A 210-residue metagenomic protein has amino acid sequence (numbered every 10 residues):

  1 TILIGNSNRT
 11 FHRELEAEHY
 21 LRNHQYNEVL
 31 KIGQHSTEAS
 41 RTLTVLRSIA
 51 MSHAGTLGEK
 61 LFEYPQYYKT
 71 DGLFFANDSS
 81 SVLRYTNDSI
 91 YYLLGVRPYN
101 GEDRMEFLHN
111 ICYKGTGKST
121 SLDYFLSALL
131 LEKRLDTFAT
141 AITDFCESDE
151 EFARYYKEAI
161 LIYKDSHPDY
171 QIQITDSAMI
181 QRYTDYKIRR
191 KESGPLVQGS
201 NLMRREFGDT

Functional and structural regions predicted by a protein language model:
T1-N6, S177: Hydrophobic/aromatic interaction determinants used to assemble and anchor large protein complexes
I4-F145: Soluble catalytic regions of membrane-associated enzymes that act on cell-envelope and secretory-pathway components
I111-T210: Long, non-transmembrane cytosolic or organellar matrix-exposed soluble domains/tails of integral membrane proteins
